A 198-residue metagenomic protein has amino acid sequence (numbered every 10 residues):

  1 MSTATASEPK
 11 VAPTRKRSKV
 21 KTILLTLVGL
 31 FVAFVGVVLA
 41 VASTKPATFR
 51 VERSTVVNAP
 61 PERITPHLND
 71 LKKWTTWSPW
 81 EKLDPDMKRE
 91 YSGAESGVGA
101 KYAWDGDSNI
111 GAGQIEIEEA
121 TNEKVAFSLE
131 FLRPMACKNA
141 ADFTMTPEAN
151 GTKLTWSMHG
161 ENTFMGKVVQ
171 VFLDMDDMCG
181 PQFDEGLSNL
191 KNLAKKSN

Functional and structural regions predicted by a protein language model:
T3-A4, V11-T22, T48, E118 (+2 more regions): Beta-strand/loop substructures that line and gate deep hydrophobic ligand-binding cavities in soluble
K10-E90, A94: Hydrophobic ligand-binding cavity/cleft-lining segments
E52-S54, A112-Q114, K138-D142: Well-ordered beta-strand positions in beta-sheet-rich domains
V57, P61, H67, I110 (+2 more regions): Solvent-exposed, acidic/flexible segments
R63-W74, Y102, I117, F127 (+2 more regions): Hydrophobic pocket/interface hotspot
N69-E119, K167-V169: Extracytoplasmic/periplasmic/luminal assembly and interaction segments in envelope/secretory/respiratory proteins
N122-V125: Short, conserved beta-turn/loop elements at beta-strand boundaries and strand-helix junctions
N192-N198: Generic C-terminal helix-cap and adjacent flexible tail
